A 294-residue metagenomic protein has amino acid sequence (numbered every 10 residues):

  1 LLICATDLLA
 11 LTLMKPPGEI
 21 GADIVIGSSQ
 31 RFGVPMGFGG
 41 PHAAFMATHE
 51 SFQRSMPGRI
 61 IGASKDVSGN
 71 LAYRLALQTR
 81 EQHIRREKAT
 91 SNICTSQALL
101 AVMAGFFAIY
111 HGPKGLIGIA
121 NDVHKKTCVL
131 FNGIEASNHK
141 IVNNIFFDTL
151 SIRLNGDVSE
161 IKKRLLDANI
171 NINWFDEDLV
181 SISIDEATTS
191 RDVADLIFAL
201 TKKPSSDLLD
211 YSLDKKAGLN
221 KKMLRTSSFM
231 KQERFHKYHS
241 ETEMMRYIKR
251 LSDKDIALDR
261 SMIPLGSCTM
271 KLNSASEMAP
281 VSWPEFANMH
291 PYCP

Functional and structural regions predicted by a protein language model:
L1-M36: Conserved PLP phosphate-binding loop immediately N-terminal to the Schiff-base lysine helix in PLP-dependent enzymes
F32-S137, V142-N144: Active-site C-terminal subdomain of aminotransferase-like
V34-A47, S51-F52, S96-L100, S183 (+2 more regions): Conserved phosphate/anionic-ligand binding catalytic regions in large, soluble enzymes, centered on
H124, S137-L166, I184-A187: Conserved PLP-binding catalytic core of the aspartate aminotransferase-like
D167, F175-A199: Noncatalytic alpha-helical scaffolds and linker/capping helices
S190-P264, C268-S276, V281-E285: Flexible inter-domain linker/hinge segments
E285-P294: Pre-Walker A segment
